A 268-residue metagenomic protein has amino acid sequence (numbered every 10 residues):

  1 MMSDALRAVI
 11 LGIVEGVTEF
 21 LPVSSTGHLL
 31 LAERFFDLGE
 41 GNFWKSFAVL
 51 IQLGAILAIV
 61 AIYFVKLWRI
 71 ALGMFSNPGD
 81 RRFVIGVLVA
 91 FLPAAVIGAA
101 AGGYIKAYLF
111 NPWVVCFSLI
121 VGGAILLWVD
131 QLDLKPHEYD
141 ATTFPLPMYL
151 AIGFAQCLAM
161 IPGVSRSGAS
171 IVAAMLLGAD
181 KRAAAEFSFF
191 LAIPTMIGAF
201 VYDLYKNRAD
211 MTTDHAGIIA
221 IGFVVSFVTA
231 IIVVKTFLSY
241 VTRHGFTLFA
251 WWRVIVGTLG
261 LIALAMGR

Functional and structural regions predicted by a protein language model:
M1-R268: Multi-pass membrane proteins that catalyze or facilitate reactions on polyprenyl-/lipid-phosphate substrates and their
